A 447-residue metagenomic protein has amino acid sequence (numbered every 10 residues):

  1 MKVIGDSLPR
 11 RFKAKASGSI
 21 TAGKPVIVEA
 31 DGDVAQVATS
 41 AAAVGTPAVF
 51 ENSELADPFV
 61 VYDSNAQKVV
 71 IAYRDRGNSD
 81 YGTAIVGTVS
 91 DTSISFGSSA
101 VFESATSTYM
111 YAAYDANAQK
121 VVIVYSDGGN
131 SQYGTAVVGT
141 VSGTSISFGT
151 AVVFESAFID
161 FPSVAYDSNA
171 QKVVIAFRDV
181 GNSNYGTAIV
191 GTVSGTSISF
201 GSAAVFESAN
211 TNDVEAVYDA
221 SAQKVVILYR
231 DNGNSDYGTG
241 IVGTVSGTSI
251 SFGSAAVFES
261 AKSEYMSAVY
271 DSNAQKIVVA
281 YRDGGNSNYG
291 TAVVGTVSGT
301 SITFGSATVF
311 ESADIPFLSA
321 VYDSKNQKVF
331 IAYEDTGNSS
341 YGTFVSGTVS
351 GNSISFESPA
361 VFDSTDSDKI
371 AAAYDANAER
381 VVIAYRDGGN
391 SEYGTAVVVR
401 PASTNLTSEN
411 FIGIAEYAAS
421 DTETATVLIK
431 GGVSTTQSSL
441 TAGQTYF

Functional and structural regions predicted by a protein language model:
M1-V69, Y73-G77, T83-S90, S107-V121 (+18 more regions): Extracellular receptor-binding modules and their adjoining Ser/Thr/Gly/Asp/Asn-rich linkers
V44-F50, G97-F102, G149-F154, G201-F206 (+3 more regions): A short beta-strand motif characteristic of beta-propeller blades
